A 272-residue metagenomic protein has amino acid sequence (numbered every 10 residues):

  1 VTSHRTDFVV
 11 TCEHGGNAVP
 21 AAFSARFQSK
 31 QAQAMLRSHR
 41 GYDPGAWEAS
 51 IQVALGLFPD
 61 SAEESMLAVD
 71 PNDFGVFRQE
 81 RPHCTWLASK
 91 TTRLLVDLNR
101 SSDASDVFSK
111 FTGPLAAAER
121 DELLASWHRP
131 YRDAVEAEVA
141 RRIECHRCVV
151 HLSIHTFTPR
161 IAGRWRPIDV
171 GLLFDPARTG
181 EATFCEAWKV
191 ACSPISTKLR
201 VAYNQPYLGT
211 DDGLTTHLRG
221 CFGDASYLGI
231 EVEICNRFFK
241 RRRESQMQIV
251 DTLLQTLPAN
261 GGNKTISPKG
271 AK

Functional and structural regions predicted by a protein language model:
V1-H151, T156-I266, G270: N-terminal catalytic or cofactor-binding beta/alpha core of small enzyme domains
